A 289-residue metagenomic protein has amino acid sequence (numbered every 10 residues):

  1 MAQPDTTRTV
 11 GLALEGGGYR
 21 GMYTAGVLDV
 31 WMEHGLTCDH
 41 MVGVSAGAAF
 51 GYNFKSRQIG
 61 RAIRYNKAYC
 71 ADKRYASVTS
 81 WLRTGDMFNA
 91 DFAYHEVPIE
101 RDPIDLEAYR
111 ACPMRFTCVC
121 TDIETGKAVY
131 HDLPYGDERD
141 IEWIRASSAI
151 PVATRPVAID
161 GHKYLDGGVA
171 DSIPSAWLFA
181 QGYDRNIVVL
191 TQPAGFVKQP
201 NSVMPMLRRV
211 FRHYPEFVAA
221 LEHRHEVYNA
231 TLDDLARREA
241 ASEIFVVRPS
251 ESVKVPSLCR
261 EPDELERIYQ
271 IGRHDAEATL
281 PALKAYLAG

Functional and structural regions predicted by a protein language model:
M1-V44, Y52-G289: Patatin-like phospholipase
